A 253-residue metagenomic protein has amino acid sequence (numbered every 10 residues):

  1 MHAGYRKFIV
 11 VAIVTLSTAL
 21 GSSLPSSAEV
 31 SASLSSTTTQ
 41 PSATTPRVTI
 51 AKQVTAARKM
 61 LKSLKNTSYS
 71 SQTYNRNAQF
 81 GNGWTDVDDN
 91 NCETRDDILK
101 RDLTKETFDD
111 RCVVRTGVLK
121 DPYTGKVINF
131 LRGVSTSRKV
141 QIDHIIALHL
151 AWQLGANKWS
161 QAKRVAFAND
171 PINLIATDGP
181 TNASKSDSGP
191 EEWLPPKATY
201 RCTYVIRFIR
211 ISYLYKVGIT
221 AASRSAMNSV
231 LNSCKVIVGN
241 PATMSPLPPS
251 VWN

Functional and structural regions predicted by a protein language model:
M1-V30: Secretory targeting and sorting signals
S26-C92, S223-S225, K235-N253: N-terminal module-boundary/linker segments of secreted carbohydrate-active enzymes
K65-Q141, I145-I146: Secreted/periplasmic proteins that engage bacterial cell-wall peptidoglycan
Y123-N253: Domain-level detector of nuclease and nuclease-like folds in predominantly extracellular/periplasmic contexts
